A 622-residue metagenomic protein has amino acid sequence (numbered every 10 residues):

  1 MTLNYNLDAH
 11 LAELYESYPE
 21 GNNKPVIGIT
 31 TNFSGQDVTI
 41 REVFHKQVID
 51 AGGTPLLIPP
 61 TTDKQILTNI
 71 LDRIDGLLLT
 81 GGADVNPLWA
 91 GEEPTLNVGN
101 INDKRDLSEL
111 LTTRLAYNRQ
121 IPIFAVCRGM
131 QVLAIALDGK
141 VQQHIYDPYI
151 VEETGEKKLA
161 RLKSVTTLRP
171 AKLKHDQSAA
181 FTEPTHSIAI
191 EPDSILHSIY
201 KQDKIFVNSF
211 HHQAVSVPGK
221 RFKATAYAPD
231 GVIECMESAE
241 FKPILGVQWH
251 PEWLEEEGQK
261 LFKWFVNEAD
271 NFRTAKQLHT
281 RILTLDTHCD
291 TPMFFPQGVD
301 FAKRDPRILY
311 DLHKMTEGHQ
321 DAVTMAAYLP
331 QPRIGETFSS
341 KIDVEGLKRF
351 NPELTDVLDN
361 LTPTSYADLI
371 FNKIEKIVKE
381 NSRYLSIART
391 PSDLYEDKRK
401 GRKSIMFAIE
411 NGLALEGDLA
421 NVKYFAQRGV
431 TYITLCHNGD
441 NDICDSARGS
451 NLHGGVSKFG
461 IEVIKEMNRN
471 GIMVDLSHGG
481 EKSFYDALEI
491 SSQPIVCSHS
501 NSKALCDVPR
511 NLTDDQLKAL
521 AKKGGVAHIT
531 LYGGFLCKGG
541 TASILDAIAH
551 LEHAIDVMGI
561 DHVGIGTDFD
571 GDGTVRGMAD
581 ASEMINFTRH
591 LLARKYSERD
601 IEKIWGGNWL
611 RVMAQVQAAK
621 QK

Functional and structural regions predicted by a protein language model:
M1-V126, A134-Q142, Y146-I199, D203-F206 (+5 more regions): N-terminal beta1-alpha1 cap of cysteine-dependent amidohydrolase-like domains
G53, I121, I244, Q320 (+3 more regions): A structural motif
R119-I121, K403, I472, Q493 (+1 more regions): A short helix->loop->beta-strand "cap" motif at the edges of active sites that frequently abuts
V207-A214, G246-P251, T284-T291, G479 (+1 more regions): Histidine-centered catalytic micro-motifs
R221, A239-I244, E396-R402: Beta-strand-turn-beta hairpins that frame and shape the catalytic cleft of phosphate-ester-processing enzymes
T274-L452, D507-L517, A521-H528, Y532-I565 (+1 more regions): N-terminal hydrophobic targeting/anchoring segments and the immediately downstream early-domain regions of hydrolases
L435-A519, H528-G533: Active-site core of metal-dependent hydrolases
